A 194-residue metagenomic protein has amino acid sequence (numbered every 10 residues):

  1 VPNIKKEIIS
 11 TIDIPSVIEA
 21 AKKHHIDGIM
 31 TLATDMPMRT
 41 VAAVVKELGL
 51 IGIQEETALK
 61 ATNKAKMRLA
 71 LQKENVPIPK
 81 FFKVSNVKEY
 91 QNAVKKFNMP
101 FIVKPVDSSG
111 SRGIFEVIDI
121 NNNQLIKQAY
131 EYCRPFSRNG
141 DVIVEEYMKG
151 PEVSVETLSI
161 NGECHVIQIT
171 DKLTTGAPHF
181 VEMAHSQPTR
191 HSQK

Functional and structural regions predicted by a protein language model:
V1-T57, K88: ATP-binding N-terminal substructure of ATP-dependent carboxylate-amine bond-forming enzymes
A20, N92-A93, A129-Y132: CheY-like receiver
A21-I26, K95-F97, S137-R138: Glycine-rich phosphate-binding loop signature in dinucleotide/nucleotide-binding domains
I29-L32, F81-V84, Y147: Structural motif
R39, S111-R112, V153: Glycine/Thr-rich phosphate-binding loops of Rossmann-like dinucleotide-binding domains
K46-G113, I118: A conserved helix-loop-beta module that forms one wall/lid of the active-site cleft in ATP-utilizing catalytic domains
V117-K194: Internal nucleotide-binding/catalytic subdomain
